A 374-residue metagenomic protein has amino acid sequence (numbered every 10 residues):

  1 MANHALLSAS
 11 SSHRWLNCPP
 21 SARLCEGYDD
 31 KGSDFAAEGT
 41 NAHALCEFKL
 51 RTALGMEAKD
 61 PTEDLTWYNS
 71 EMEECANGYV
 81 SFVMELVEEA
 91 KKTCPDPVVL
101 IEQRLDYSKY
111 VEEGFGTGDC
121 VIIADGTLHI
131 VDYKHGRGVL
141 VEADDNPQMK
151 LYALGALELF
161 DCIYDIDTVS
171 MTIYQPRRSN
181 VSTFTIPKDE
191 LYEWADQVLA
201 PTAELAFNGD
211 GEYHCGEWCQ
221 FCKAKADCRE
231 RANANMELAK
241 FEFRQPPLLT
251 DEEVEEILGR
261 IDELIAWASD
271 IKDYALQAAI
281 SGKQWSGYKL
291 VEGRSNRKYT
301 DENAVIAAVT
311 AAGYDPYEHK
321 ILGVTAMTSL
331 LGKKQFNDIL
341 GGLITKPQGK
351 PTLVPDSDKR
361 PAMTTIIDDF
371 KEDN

Functional and structural regions predicted by a protein language model:
M1-L128, T168-S170, S182, I261: Metal-dependent nuclease catalytic cores that hydrolyze phosphodiester bonds in DNA/RNA, characterized by
N17-D30, I130, A200-F207, E242-P246: Short amphipathic alpha-helical segments and their helix-coil junctions
K31, F35, L140-E142, T250: Alpha-helix N-cap/helix-initiation motif
A37, D96-E204: Mg2+/Mn2+-dependent nuclease catalytic core
A44, L50, L54, K59-P61 (+4 more regions): DEDD superfamily 3′-5′ metal-dependent exonuclease/proofreading module
L50-L54, H135-G138, A153-D161, E204-F207 (+6 more regions): Hydrophobic/aromatic-lined pockets within catalytic cores
Y192-E263, P361, T365-N374: Short, charged, low-complexity amphipathic alpha-helix
A266-N374: Extended, charge-rich alpha-helical segments
